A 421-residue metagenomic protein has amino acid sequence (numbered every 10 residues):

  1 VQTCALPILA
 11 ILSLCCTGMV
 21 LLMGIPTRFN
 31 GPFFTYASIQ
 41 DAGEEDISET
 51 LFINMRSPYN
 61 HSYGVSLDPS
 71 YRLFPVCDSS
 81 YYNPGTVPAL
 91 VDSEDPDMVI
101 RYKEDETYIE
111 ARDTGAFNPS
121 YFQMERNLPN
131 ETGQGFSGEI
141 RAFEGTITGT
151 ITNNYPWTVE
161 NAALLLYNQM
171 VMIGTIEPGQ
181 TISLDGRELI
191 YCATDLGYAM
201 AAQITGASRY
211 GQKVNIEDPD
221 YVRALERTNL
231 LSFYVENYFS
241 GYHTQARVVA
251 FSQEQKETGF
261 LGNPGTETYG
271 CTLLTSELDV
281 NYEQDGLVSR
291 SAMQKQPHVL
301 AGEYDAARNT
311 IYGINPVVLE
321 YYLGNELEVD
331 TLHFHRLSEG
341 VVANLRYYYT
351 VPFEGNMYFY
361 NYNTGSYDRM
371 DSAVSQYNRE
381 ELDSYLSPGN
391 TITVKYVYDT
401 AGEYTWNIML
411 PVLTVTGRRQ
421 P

Functional and structural regions predicted by a protein language model:
Q2-L6: Short, small-residue-biased leader/transition segments that mark boundaries at the very start of proteins
P7-L21: Hydrophobic membrane-insertion alpha-helices, especially the h-region of bacterial N-terminal signal peptides
L9, M23-E49: Alpha-helical transmembrane signal-anchor/signal-peptide segments
I53-P219: Soluble catalytic regions of membrane-associated enzymes that act on cell-envelope and secretory-pathway components
L261-E326, Q420-P421: Glycan-recognition and processing domains
G302-Y349, N390-L413: A short beta-strand element within beta-rich, extracytoplasmic domains of secreted/secretory-pathway proteins
V341-G365: Short, surface-exposed beta-strand/strand-loop-strand elements in extracellular ectodomains
R369-T391: Short, surface-exposed tryptophan/glycine-enriched loops that mediate extracellular molecular recognition
